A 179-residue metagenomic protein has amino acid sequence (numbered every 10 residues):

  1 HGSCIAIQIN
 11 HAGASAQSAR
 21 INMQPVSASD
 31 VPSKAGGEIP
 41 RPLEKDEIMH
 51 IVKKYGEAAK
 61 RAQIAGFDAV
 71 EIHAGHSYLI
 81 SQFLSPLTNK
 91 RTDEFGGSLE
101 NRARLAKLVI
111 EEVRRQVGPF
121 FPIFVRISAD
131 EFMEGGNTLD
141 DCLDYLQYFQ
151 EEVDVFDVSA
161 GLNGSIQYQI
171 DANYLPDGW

Functional and structural regions predicted by a protein language model:
H1-W179: Flavin-dependent oxidoreductase catalytic cores
